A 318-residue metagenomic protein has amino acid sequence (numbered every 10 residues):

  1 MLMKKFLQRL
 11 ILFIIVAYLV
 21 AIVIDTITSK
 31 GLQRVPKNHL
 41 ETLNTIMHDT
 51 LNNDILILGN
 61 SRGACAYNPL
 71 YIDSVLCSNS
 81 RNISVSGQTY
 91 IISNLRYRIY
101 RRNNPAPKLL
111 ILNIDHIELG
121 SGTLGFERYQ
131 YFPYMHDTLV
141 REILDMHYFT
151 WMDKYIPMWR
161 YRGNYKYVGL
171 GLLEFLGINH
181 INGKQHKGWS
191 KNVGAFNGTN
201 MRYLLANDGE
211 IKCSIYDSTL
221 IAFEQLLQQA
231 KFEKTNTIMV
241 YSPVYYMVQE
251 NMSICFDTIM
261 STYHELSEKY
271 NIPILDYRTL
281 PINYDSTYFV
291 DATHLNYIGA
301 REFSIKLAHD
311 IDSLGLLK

Functional and structural regions predicted by a protein language model:
Q8-T26: Hydrophobic membrane-insertion alpha-helices, especially the h-region of bacterial N-terminal signal peptides
T28-H48: Alpha-helical transmembrane signal-anchor/signal-peptide segments
I55-G59, L295: Short hydrophobic beta-strand that contains or immediately precedes a catalytic carboxylate
L58, R62-M146: Membrane-embedded segments
I114, E127-T235: Secreted/periplasmic serine-hydrolase-like ester/acetyl group-modifying domain
S218, Q225-L227, T235-T293: Extended hydrophobic/aromatic segments used for targeting, binding, or gating
D291-K318: Histidine-centered active-site loop/cap adjacent to the catalytic His in serine esterases/O-acetyl transfer systems
